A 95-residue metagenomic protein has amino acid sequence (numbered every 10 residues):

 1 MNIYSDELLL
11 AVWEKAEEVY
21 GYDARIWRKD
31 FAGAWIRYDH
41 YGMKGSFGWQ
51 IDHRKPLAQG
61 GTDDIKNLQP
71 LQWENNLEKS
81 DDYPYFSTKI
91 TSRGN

Functional and structural regions predicted by a protein language model:
M1-Y41: Short, charged surface segments at domain edges that flank catalytic/cofactor-binding sites
V19-G21, A58, K79-Y83: Substrate-binding/catalytic groove segments of enzymes that remodel or degrade extracellular structural polymers
G33, G60-G61: Detector for glycine-centered tight turns/loop "hinges" at secondary-structure junctions
W35-G45, I51, K66, D82: Arg/Lys-rich, low-complexity, intrinsically disordered basic segments
F47-Q59, N67-N75: Histidine-centered catalytic micro-motifs used for acid/base chemistry in nuclease and nucleotide-processing active
D64-T91: Short Cys/His-centered divalent metal-binding micro-motifs
G94-N95: Short Fe-S-cluster ligation motifs
